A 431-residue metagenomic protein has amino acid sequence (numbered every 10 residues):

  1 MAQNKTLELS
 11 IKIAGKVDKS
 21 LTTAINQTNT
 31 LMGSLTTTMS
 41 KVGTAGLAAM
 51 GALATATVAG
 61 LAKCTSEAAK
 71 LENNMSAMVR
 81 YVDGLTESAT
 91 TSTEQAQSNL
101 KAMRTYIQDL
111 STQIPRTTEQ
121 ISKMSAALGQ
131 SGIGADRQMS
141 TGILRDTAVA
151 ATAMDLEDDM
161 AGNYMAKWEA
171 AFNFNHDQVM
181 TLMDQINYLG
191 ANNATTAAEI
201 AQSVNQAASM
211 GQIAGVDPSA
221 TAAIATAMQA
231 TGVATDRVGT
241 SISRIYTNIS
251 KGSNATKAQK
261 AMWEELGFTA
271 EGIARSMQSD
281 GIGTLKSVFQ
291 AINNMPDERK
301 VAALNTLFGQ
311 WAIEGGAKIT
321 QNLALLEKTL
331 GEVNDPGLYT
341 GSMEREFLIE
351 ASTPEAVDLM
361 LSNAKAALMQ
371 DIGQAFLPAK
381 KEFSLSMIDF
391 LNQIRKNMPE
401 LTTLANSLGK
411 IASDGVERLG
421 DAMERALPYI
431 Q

Functional and structural regions predicted by a protein language model:
A2-N4, K16-D184, Y188-A201, G211-S219 (+6 more regions): A short, structural motif
K5-L9: Envelope-exposed proteins and targeting segments
S10, V17-M32, L330, N334-D335 (+2 more regions): Membrane-active amphipathic alpha-helices
I13, I143-V149, Y164, T181-I186 (+13 more regions): Conserved short hydrophobic patches within well-ordered secondary structure
L53-T57, A89, A135, G232-D236 (+6 more regions): Hydrophobic, low-dielectric interface segments
A220-L338, K365: Extended alpha-helical or coil "stalk/linker/tether" regions that are enriched in polar/charged and small residues
